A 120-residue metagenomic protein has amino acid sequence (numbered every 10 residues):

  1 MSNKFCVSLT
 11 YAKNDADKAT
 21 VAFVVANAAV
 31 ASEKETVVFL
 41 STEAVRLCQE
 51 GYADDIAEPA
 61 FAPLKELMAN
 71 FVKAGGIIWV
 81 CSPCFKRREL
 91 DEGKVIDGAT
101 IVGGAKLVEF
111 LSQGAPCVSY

Functional and structural regions predicted by a protein language model:
S2-C6: Extreme N-terminal starter segment of soluble prokaryotic enzymes
V7-T20, Y52: Short, glycine-rich nucleotide/cofactor-binding loops
A19-E33, V38: Histidine-anchored nucleotide/phosphate-binding helix
T36-S41, I78-S82: Short internal beta-strands
A44-E58: N-terminal beta-loop-helix "entrance" segment that forms/cooperates in small-molecule cofactor or anionic ligand
D54-P59, K94-G98: Short, flexible loop segments at the rims of nucleotide/cofactor-binding pockets, characterized by
D55-S82: A glycine-rich helix N-cap at a beta->alpha junction
R87-Q113, V118-S119: C-terminal structural segments of small proteins and small subunits
